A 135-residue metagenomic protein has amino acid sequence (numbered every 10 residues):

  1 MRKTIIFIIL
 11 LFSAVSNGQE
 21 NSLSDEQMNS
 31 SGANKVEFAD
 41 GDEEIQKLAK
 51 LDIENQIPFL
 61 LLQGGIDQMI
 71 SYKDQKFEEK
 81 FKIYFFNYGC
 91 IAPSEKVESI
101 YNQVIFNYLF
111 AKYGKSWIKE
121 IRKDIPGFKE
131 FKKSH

Functional and structural regions predicted by a protein language model:
M1-L23: Bacterial Sec-dependent N-terminal signal peptides
E20-H135: Short beta-strand and adjacent turn/loop elements
